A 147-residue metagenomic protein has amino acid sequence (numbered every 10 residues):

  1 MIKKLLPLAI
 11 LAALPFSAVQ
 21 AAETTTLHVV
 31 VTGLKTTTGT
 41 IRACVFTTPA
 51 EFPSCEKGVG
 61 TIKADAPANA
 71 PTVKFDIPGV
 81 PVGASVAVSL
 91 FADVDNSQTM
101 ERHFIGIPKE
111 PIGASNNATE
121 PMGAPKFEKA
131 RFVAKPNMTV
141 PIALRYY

Functional and structural regions predicted by a protein language model:
F16-E23: Sec/Tat signal peptide C-region and signal peptidase I cleavage site
L27-G33, A43: A short, amphipathic beta-strand motif
G33, D76-P81: Short, flexible loop/turn segments at beta-strand junctions in immunoglobulin-like and fibronectin type III
T36, N69, V82-G83, P136: Surface-exposed loops/turns
R42-F46, A87-S89: Beta-strand signatures of extracellular beta-sandwich domains
A84-V94: A short, solvent-exposed beta-strand micro-motif common in secreted/extracellular proteins
D93-E101: Acidic, glycine-anchored loop motifs typical of Ca2+
P111-Y147: Extracellular beta-sheet/turn segments enriched in Thr/Pro/Gly and aliphatic residues
